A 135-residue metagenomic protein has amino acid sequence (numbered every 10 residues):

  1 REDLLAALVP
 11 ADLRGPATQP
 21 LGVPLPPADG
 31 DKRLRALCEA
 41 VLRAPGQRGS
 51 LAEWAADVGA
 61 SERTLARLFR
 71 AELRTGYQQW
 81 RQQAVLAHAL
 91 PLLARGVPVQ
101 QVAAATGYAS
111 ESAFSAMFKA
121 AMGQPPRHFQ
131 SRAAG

Functional and structural regions predicted by a protein language model:
R1-V58, A71-Q83: Short, Lys/Arg-enriched, Trp-marked, Pro/Gly-tolerant hinge/linker segments that flank
K32, A109, P125: Gly/Ser/Thr-rich beta-alpha loop segments that engage phosphate groups in nucleotides
A52, A71-E111, S131-G135: Terminal helix-turn-helix DNA-binding modules in bacterial transcription factors
D57-T64, G107-A113: Short, basic interhelical loop/turn and adjoining N-cap of the next helix at nucleic-acid- or acidic-partner-contacting
L65, F69, A113-F114, F118: Short hydrophobic/aromatic patch on the recognition helix
R70-G76, K119, G123-Q124: Alpha-helical hinge/cap motifs
A94, A116-G135: …primarily DNA-binding HTH/wHTH and HhH modules…
